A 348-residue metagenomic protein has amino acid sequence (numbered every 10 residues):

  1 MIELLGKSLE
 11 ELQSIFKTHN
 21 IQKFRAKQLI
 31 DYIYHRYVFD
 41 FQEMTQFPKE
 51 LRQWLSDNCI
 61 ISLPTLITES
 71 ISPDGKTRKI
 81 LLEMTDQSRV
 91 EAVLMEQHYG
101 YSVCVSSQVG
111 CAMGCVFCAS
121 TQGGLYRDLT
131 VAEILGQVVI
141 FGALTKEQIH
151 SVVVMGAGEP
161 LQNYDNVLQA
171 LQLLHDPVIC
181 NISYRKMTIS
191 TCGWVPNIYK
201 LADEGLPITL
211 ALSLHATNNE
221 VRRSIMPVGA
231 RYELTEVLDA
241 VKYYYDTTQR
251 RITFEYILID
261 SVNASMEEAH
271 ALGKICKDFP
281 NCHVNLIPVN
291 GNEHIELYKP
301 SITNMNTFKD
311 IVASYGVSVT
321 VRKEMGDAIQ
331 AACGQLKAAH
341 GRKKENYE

Functional and structural regions predicted by a protein language model:
M1-S88, K242-R250, L258-E348: Auxiliary Fe-S-binding modules of radical SAM enzymes
S70-S72, S106-S107, S120, S190 (+1 more regions): Short linear Ser/Thr-Pro motifs
T85, E96-H98, G193, G205: A generic beta-sheet turn/junction motif
R89-L94: A short loop-to-beta-strand scaffold at the N-terminal edge of the catalytic core in hydrolase folds
E96-E133: Canonical Radical SAM [4Fe-4S] cluster-binding loop centered on the CxxxCxxC motif and its immediate flanking residues
Q122-S151: Conserved alpha-helical substructure of the radical SAM core
G142-S151, G156-G316: Conserved AdoMet/S-adenosylmethionine-binding subsite of the radical SAM
